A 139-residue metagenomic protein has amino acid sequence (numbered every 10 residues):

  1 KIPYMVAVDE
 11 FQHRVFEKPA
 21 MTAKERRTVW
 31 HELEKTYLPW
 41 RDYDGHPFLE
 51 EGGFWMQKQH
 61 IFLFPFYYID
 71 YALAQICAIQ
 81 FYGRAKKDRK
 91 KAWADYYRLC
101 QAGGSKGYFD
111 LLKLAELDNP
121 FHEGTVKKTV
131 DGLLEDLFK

Functional and structural regions predicted by a protein language model:
M5, D9, V15-K139: C-terminal, non-catalytic "cap/extension" segments appended to globular domains
